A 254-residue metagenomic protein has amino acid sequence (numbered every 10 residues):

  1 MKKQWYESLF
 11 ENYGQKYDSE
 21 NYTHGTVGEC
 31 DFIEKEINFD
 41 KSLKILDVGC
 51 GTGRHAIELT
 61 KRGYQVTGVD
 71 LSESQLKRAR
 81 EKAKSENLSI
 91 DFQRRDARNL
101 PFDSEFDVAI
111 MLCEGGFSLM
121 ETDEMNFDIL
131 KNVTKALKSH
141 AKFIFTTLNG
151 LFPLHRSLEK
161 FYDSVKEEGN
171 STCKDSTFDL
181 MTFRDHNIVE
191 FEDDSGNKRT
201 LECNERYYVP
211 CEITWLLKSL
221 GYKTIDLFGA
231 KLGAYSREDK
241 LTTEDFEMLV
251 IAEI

Functional and structural regions predicted by a protein language model:
M1-L43: Conserved class I S-adenosyl-L-methionine
G49-G53: Class I SAM-dependent methyltransferase "Motif I" SAM/SAH-binding loop
A56-N99: Class I SAM-dependent methyltransferase SAM/SAH-binding core
R98-V108: A short acidic, Gly/Pro-enriched loop at the edge of an enzyme's catalytic core that lines a small-molecule cofactor
D107-M125: A short SAM/SAH-binding and catalytic strip from SAM-dependent methyltransferases
M125-S139: A short glycine-rich, Lys/Arg-flanked "PGG" loop and its adjoining helix->strand segment in the class I
I144-W215: SAM-dependent methyltransferase
P210-I254: C-terminal lobe and adjacent flexible extensions of AdoMet/dcAdoMet transferase-like proteins
